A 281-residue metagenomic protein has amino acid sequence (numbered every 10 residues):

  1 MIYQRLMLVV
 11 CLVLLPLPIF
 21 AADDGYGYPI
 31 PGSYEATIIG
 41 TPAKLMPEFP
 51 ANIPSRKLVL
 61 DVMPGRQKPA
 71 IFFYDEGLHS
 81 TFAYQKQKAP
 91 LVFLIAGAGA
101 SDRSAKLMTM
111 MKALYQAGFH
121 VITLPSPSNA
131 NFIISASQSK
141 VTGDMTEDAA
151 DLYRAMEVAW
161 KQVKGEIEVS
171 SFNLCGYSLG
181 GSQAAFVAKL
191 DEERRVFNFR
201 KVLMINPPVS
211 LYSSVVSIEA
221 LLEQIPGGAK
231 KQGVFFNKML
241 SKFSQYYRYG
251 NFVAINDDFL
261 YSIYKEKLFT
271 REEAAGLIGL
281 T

Functional and structural regions predicted by a protein language model:
L8-P18: Bacterial N-terminal signal peptides
D24, Y28-Q87: N-terminal cap/lid segment of alpha/beta-hydrolase-fold proteins
A83-A130: Short, surface-exposed "cap/lid" segments of acyl-processing enzymes
S128-K140, Q183-A185: Glycine-rich "HGGG/HGxG" loop immediately N-terminal to the catalytic nucleophile of the alpha/beta-hydrolase
V141-K164: Alpha/beta-hydrolase active-site loop
L174-G176, I205: Short beta-strand immediately N-terminal to the catalytic nucleophile in serine-hydrolase-like folds
G176-G180, A184: Gly/Ala-rich beta-loop-alpha elbow adjacent to hydrolase catalytic centers
L190-T281: Alpha/beta-hydrolase-fold enzymes
